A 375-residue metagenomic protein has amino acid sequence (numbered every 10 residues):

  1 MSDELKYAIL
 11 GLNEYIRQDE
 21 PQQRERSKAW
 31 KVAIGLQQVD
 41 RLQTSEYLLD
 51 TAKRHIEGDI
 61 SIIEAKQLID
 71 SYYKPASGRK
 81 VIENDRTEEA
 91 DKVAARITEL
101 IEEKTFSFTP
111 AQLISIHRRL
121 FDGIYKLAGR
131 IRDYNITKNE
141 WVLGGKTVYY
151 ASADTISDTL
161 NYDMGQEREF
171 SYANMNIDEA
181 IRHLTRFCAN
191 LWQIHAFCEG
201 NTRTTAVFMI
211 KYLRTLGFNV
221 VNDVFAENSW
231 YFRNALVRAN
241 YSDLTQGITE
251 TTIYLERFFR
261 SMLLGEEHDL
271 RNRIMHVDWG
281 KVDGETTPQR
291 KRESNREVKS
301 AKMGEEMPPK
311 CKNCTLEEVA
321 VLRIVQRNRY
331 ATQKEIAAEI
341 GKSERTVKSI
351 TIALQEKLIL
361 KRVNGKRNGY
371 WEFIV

Functional and structural regions predicted by a protein language model:
M1-V375: FIC/Doc superfamily catalytic core
